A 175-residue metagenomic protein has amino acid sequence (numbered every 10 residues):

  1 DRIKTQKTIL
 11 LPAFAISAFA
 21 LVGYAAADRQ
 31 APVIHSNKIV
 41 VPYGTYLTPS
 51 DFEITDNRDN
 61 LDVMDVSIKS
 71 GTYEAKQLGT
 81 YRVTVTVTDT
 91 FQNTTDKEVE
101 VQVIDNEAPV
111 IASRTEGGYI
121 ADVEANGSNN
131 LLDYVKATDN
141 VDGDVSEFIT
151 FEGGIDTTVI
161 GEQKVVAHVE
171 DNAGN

Functional and structural regions predicted by a protein language model:
D1-V33: Gram-positive cell-envelope targeting signals
R2-T5, H35, T95, Y134: Generic N-terminal leader/processing signal
I3, V101-S113: Phosphate/pyrophosphate-recognition segments in soluble nucleotide-handling domains
Q6-I9, V87, D139: N-terminal compositionally biased, intrinsically disordered segments and leader/signal-like regions
P12, F19, P42-G44, N57 (+5 more regions): Compositionally biased, intrinsically disordered low-complexity segments
A13-F14, A112, S146: Extended rod-forming repeat segments used as scaffolds/tethers
G23-N60, A108-D142: Solvent-exposed, low-complexity, repeat-rich "mucin-like" stalks and linkers
R58-K97, V103, D142-G174: Serine/threonine-rich, repeat-prone extracellular segments and beta-strand-based repeat modules of secreted/surface
